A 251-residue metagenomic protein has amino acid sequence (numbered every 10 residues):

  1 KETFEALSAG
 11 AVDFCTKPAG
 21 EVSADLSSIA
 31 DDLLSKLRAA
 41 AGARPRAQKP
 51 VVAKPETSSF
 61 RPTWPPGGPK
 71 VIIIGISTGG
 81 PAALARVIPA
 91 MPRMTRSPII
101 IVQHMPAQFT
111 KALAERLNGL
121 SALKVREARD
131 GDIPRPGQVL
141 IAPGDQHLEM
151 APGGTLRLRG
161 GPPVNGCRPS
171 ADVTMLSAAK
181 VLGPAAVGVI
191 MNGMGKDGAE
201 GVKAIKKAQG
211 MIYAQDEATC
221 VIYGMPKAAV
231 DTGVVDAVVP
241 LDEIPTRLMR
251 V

Functional and structural regions predicted by a protein language model:
K1-V251: Conserved acid/base catalytic micro-environments in cytosolic active-site loops
